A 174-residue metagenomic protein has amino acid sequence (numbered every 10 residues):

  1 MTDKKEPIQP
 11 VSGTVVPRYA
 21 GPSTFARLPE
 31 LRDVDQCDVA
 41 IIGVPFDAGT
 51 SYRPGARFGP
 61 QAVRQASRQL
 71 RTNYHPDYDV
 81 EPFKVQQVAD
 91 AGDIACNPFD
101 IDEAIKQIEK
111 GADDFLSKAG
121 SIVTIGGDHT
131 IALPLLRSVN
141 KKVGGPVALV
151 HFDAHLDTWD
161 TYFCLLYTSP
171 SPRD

Functional and structural regions predicted by a protein language model:
T2-A148: Metal-dependent C-N hydrolase catalytic cores
R53-P54, T161-L165: Short, solvent-exposed loop/turn segments at secondary-structure boundaries
D93, D128, D153, D157 (+1 more regions): Acidic active-site catalytic centers that drive phospho-/nucleotidyl reactions and related ester hydrolyses
N97, L165-L166: Short, exposed beta-strand "edge-strand" segments with a Pro/Gly-rich flavor and a Y/T-containing core
G145-D160: Short, acidic/small-residue loops that bind anionic groups at enzyme active sites
Y167-D174: Conserved small/polar residues in nucleotide/adenosyl-binding loops
